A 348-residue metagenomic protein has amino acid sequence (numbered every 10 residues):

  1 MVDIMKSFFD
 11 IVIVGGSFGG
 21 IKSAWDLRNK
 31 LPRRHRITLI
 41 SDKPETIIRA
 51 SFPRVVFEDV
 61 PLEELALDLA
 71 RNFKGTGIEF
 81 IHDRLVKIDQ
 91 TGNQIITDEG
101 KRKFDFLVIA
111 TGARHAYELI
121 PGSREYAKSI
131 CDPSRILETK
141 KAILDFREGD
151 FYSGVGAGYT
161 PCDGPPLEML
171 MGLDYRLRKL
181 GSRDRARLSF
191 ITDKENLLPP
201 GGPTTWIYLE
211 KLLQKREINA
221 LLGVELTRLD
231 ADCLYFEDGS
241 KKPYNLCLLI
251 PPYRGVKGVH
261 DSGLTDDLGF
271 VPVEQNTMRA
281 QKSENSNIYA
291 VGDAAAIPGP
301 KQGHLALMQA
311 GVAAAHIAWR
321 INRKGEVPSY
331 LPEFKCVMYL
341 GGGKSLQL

Functional and structural regions predicted by a protein language model:
V2-E79, Y159-P200: Beta1-alpha1 glycine-rich phosphate/pyrophosphate-binding loop at the start of Rossmann-like nucleotide-binding domains
V2-F8, G75-E168, D174-G181, L248: FAD-binding core/adjacent interface of flavoenzyme oxidoreductases
F8, A314-L348: C-terminal, flexible cofactor-proximal segment of oxidoreductases
G16, E99, T111-G112, V155 (+3 more regions): Glycine-rich, N-terminal phosphate-binding loop of Rossmann-like dinucleotide-binding domains
R36, G75-T91, I95, R102 (+2 more regions): A Rossmann-like FAD-binding core segment of flavoenzymes
L39, Y159-T160, G164-S182, V271-P298 (+2 more regions): Active-site substrate-recognition segment that forms the wall of the catalytic cavity or substrate channel
Y117-E118, P161, L198, K257-G258 (+1 more regions): Glycine/Thr-rich phosphate-binding loops of Rossmann-like dinucleotide-binding domains
S123-R147, K241-L246, I250-M308: FAD-site-proximal beta/loop scaffold in flavoenzymes
